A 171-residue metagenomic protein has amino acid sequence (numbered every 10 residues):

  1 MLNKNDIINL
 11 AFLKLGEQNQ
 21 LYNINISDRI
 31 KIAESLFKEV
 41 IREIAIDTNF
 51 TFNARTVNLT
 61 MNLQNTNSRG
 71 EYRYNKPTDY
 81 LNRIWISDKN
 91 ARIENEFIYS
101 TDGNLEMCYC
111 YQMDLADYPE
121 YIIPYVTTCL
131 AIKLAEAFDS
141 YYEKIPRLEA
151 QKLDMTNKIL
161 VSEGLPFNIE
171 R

Functional and structural regions predicted by a protein language model:
M1-R171: Glycine-enriched, solvent-exposed interface loops adjoining structured elements
